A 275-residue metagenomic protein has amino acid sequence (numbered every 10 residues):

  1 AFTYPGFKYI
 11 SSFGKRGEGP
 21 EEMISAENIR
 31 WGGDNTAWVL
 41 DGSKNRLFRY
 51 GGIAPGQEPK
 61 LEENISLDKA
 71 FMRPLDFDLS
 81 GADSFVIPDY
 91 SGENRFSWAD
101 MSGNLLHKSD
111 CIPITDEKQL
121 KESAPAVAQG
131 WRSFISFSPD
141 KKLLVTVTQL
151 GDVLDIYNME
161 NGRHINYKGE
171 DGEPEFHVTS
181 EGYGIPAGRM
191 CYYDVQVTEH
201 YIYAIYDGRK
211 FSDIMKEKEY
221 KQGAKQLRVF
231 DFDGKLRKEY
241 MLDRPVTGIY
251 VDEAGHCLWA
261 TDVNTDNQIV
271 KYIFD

Functional and structural regions predicted by a protein language model:
Y4-G6, G51-P55, D100-N104, N158-G162 (+2 more regions): Short loop/turn segments that connect beta-strands within beta-propeller blades
K8-W38, G42, I65, D243-T247: Blade-loop segments of beta-propeller domains
S11-E22, E62-A70, L106-G130, R163-A187 (+1 more regions): Surface-exposed loop and turn segments in beta-propeller and other repeat-based domains that flank or scaffold
E27-G32, L75-G81, V127-D140, A187-T198 (+1 more regions): Structural signature of eukaryotic scaffold interfaces centered on beta-propeller domains
S43-P88: Asp-box/WD-like beta-propeller blade repeats and closely related beta-sheet repeat scaffolds
W98-M101, K218-G234: Beta-propeller blade signature
A204-Q222, I269-Y272: Short, conserved, GDST-rich strand-edge loop motifs in beta-rich repeat architectures
